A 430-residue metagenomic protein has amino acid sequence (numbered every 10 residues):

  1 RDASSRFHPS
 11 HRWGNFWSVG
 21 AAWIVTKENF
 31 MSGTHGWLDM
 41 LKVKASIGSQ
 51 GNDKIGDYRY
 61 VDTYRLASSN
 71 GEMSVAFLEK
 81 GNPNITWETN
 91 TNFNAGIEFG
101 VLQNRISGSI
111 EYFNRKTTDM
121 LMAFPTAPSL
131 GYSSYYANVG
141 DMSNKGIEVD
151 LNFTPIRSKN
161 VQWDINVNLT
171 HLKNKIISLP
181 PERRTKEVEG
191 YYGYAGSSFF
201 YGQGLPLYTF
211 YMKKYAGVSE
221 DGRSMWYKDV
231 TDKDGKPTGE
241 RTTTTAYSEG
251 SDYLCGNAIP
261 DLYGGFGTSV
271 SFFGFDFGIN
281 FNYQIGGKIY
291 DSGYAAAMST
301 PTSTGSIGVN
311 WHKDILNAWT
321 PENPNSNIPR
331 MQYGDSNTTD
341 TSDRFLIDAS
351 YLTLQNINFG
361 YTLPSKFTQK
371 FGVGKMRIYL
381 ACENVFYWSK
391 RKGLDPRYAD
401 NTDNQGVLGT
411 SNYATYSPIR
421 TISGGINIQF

Functional and structural regions predicted by a protein language model:
R1-S5, V25-K27, I47-G51, Q103 (+9 more regions): Transmembrane beta-strands of outer-membrane beta-barrel pores
S4, Q284-R377, C382, D400: Extracytoplasmic gating/loop element in the C-terminal half of outer-membrane beta-barrel translocons and assembly
V19-W23, A95-F99, I110, V149-F153 (+6 more regions): Residues on the lipid-exposed face of transmembrane beta-strands in outer-membrane beta-barrel proteins
T26-L41, L102-R105, I156-W163, I176-P181 (+4 more regions): Short loop/turn motifs that connect adjacent beta-strands in outer-membrane beta-barrel proteins
S32-T89, S107, E111-M142, A195: Solvent-exposed loop/turn elements at secondary-structure boundaries
Y60-V61, S68-S107, Y135-S158, G204-L207 (+2 more regions): Outer-membrane beta-barrel signature, preferentially recognizing the C-terminal barrel domain of Gram-negative
A137, T154-A258, M298, L316-T320 (+2 more regions): Conserved small-residue
V139-N144, E189-D221, L316-A318, N323 (+2 more regions): C-terminal beta-signal and terminal closure region of outer-membrane beta-barrel proteins
